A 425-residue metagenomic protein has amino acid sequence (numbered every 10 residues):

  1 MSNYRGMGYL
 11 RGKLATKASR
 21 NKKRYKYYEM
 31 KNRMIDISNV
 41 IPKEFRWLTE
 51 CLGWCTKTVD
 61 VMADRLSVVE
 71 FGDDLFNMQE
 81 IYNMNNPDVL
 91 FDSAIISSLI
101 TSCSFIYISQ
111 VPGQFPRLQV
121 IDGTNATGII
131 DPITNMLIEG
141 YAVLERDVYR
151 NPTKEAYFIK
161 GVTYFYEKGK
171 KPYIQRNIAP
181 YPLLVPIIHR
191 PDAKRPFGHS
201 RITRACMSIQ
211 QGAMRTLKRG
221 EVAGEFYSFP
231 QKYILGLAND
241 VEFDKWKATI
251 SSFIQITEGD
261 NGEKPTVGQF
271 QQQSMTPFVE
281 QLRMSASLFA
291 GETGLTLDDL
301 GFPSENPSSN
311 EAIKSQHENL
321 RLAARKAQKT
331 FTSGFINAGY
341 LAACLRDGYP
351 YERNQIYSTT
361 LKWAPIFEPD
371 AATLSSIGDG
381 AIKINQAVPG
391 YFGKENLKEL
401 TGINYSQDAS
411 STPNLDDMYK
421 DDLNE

Functional and structural regions predicted by a protein language model:
M1-L118, N424-E425: Extended, helix-rich architectural segments
S2-R5, L10, Y28, A94 (+3 more regions): Conserved aromatic-histidine-acidic binding/catalytic patches
F91, D299, Q407-A409: A generic structural-conservation signal
I95-I100, I133, V148-Y149, A156 (+2 more regions): A general structural signal for short secondary-structure junctions and capping/turn motifs
F105-H199: Extended, regular secondary-structure scaffolds
I106, A213, L397: A residue-level signal for conserved active-site and pocket-lining positions in enzyme catalytic cores
Q175-S315, Y357-S358, A364-T373: Extended, charged amphipathic alpha-helical segments
K245-D260, T266-Q271, V279, M284-T293 (+2 more regions): C-terminal anchoring/interaction modules
